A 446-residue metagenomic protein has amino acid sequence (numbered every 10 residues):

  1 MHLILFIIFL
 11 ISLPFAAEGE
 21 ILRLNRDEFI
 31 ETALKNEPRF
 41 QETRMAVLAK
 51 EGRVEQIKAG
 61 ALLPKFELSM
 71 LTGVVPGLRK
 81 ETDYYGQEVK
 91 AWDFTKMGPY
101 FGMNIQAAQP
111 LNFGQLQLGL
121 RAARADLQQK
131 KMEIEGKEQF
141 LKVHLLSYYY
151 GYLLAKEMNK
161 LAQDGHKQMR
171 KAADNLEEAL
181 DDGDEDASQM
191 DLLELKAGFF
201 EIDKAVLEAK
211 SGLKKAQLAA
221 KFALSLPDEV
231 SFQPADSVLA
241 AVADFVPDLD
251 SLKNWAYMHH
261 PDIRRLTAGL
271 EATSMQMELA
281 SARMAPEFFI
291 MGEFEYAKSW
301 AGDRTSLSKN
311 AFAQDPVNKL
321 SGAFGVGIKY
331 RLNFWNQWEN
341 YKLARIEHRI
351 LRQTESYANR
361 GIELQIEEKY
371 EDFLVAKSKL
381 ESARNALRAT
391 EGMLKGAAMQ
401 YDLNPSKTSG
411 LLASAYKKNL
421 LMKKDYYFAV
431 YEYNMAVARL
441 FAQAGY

Functional and structural regions predicted by a protein language model:
M1-T32, S69, T82-Q87, L207-W255 (+2 more regions): Terminal intrinsically disordered/low-complexity segments used for targeting and assembly
A16-G77, R124, A187-Q189, D228 (+2 more regions): Bacterial Sec-pathway N-terminal export signals of envelope proteins
I21-L22, E67-A108, S237-F245, E278 (+1 more regions): Small/polar, glycine/serine/threonine/aspartate-rich low-complexity segments that form flexible
E31-Q41, L48-K65, D93, M97 (+9 more regions): A glycine-/polar-enriched beta->alpha junction
E42-I57, K137, L141-A162, G198 (+5 more regions): Amphipathic alpha-helical coiled-coil segments
L71-G77, G114, K171, E295-S299 (+3 more regions): Structural signature of outer-membrane beta-barrel domains
M132-I134, E138-W255, D372, A376 (+2 more regions): Periplasmic alpha-helical coiled-coil/stalk elements that build and connect Gram-negative outer-membrane
